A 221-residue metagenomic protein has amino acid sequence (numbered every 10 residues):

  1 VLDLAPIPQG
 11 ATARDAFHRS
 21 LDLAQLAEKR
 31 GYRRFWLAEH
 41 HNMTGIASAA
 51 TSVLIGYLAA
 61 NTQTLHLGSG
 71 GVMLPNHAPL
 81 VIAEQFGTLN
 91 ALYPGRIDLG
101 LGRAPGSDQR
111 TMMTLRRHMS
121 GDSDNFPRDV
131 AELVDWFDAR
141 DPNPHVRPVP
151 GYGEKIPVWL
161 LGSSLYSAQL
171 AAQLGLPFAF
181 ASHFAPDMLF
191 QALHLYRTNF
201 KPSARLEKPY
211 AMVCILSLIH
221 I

Functional and structural regions predicted by a protein language model:
V1, F35-L37, L67-S69, I97-L101 (+3 more regions): Hydrophobic faces of well-ordered beta-strands that scaffold small-molecule active sites in alpha/beta enzyme cores
V1-L65: N-terminal beta1-alpha1-beta2 module of alpha/beta enzyme domains
L2-A13, P75-D138, F178: Flexible, glycine-rich active-site loops centered on histidine and acidic residues that chelate a metal or position
A16-S20, T51, I82, F126 (+1 more regions): Aromatic/hydrophobic pocket-lining residues that form the small-molecule binding cavity in soluble enzyme cores
A49-V53, A185-Y196: Active-site-adjacent beta->alpha loops and helix N-cap segments on the catalytic face of soluble alpha/beta enzymes
I55-Q63, N90-R96, A172, R197 (+1 more regions): Acidic (Asp/Glu)-rich catalytic clusters
A172-F184: A conserved active-site cap/scaffold subdomain adjacent to cofactor or substrate pockets
I219-I221: Conserved small/polar residues in nucleotide/adenosyl-binding loops
